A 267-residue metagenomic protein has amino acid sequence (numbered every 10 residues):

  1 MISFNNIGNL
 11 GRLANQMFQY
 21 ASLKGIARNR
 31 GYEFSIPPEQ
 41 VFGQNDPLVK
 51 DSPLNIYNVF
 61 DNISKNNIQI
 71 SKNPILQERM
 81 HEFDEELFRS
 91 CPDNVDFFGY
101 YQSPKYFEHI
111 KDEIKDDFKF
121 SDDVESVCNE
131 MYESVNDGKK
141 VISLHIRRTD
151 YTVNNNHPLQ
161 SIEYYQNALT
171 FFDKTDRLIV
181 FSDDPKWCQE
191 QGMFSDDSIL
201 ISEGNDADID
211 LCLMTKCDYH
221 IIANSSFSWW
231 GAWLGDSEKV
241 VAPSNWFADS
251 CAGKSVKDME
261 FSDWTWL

Functional and structural regions predicted by a protein language model:
S3, E39-K174: Secretory-pathway luminal glycosyltransferase catalytic domains
G8-F18, V153: A short, glycine/small-residue-rich beta-strand->loop->alpha-helix junction that serves as a flexible
L13, F172-P243, F247-D258: Donor-binding and catalytic core of enzymes assembling or modifying cell-surface/extracellular glycoconjugates
Q16-A27, Y165-T170: Histidine-anchored nucleotide/phosphate-binding helix
R30-F42: A short beta-strand-loop structural module common to alpha/beta enzyme folds
E33-S35, S143, R177-I179: A structural signal for isolated positions on well-ordered beta-strands in alpha/beta enzyme cores
D258-L267: Conserved histidine-centered catalytic loops in small-molecule metabolism enzymes
